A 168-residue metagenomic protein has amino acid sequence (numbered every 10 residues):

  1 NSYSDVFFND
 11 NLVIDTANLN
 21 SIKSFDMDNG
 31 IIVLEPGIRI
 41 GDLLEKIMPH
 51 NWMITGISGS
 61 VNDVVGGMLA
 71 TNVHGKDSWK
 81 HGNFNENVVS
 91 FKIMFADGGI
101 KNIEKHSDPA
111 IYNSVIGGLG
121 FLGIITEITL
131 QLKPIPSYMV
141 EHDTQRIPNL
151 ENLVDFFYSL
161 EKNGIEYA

Functional and structural regions predicted by a protein language model:
N1-G59, T71-D77: Glycine-rich N-terminal segment of FAD-binding domains in flavoprotein oxidoreductases, spanning the beta-loop-helix
R39, V64-V65: Secondary-structure junction/capping motif
G56, N62, M68-I165: FAD-binding subdomain of flavoenzyme oxidoreductases
A168: Active-site regions of oxyanion-processing enzymes, predominantly non-cytosolic
